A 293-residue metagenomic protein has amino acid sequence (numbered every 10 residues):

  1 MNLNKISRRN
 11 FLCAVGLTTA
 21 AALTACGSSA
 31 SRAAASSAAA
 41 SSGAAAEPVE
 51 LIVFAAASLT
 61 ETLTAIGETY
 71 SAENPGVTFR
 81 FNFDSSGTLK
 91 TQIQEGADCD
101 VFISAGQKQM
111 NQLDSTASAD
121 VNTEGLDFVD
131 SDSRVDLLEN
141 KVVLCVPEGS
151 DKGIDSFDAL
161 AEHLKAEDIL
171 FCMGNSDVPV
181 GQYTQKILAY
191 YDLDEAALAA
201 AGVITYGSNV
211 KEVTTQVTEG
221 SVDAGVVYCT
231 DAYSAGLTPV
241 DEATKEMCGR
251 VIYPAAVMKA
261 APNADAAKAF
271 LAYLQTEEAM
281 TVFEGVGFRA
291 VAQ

Functional and structural regions predicted by a protein language model:
M1-A25: N-terminal secretory signal peptides
N2-L3, S28-A72, G87, Q94 (+5 more regions): Exported/periplasmic ABC-transporter solute-binding proteins
F79: Short beta-strand elements in bilobed, periplasmic/extracellular small-molecule ligand-binding domains
T88, E124-D130: N-terminal post-signal-peptidase region of extra-cytosolic proteins
D100-S104: Periplasmic-binding protein-like
